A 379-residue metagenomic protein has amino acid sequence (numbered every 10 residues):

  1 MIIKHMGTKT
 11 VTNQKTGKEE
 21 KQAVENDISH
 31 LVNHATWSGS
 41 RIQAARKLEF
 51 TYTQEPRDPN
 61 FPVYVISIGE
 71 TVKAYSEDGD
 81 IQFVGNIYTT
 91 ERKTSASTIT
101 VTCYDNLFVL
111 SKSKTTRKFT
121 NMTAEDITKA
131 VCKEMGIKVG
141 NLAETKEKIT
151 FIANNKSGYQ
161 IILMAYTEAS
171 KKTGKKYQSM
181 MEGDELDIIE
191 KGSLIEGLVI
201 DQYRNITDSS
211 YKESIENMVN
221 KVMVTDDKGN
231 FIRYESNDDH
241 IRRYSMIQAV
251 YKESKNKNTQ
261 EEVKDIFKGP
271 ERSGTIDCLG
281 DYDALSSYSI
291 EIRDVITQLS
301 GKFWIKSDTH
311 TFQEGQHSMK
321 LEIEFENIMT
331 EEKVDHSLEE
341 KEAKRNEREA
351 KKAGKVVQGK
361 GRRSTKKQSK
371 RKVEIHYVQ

Functional and structural regions predicted by a protein language model:
M1-K21, K176-K268, R272-Q313, F325-E331 (+1 more regions): Acidic, small/polar-enriched beta strand-loop surface segments
M1-V109, D201-I206: Assembly/oligomerization scaffold segments
R41-D58, T98-L107, V224, P270-C278 (+2 more regions): Oligomerization/assembly interface segments of phage tail-like spikes and tubes
K47, F108-T115, T128-A153: N-terminal export/assembly leaders
N60-T71, S113-F119, S287-R293, K333-R345: Extended Gly/Ser/Thr-rich low-complexity repeat segments, especially those forming or decorating extracellular
R92-T98, L110, H310-V334: Short peripheral tails and domain-boundary helices/loops at the edges of structured domains
T98, C103-L107, N141-E213: Short beta-strand-centered interaction patches in the first periplasmic/extracellular domains of large envelope
M122-E134, S157-E168, T225: Polar, S/T/G-rich
